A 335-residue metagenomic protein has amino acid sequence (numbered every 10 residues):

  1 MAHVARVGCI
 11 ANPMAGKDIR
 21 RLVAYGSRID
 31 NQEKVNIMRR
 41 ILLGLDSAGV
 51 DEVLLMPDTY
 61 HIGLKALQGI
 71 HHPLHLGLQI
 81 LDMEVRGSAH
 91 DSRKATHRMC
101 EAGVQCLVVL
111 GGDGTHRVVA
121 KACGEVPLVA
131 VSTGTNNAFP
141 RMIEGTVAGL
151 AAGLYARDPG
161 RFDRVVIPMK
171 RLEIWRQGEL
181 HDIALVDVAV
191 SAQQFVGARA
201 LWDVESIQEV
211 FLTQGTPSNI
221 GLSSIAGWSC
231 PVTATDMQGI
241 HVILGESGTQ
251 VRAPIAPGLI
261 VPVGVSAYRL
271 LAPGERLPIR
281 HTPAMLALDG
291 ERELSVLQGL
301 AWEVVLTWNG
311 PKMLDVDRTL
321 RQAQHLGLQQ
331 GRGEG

Functional and structural regions predicted by a protein language model:
M1-C106: ATP/NTP phosphate-donor binding region
G8-A11, M56, V109-G111, A130-S132 (+1 more regions): Short beta-strand segments
G8-C9, P13-M14, L55, R93 (+1 more regions): ATP/nucleoside-binding phosphotransfer catalytic cores, i.e., glycine-rich phosphate-binding loops
K17-A24, K65-L67, A200-L201, A287-R292 (+1 more regions): Short, glycine/acidic-enriched capping/hinge loops at junctions between secondary-structure elements
R93-T115, V119-K121, V126: Nuclease catalytic cores that cleave nucleic-acid phosphodiester bonds, predominantly acidic two-metal-ion
L110, V119-G145: Short, acidic/small-residue loops that bind anionic groups at enzyme active sites
T135-I174: Short, glycine-/small-residue-rich phosphate/pyrophosphate-handling segment
G160-S266, P273-E275: ATP/pyrophosphate-binding catalytic subdomain of soluble kinases
